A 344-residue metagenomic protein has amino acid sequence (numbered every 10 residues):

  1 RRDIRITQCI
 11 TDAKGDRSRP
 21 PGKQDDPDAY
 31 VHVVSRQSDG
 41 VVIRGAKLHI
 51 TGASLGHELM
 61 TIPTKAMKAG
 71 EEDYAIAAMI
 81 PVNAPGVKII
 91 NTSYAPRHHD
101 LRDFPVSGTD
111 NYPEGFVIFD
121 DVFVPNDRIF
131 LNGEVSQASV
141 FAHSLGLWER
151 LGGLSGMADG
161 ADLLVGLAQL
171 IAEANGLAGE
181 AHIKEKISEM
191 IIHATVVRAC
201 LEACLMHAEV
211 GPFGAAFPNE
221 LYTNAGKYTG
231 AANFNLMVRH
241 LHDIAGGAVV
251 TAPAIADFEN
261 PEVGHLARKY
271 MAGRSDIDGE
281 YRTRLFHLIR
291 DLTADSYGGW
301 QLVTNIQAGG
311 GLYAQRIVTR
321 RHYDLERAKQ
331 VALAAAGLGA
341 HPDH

Functional and structural regions predicted by a protein language model:
R1-R44: Gly/Pro-rich turn-and-neighbor structural signature
I4-I6, D39, H57-L59, Y74-A78 (+3 more regions): Structural beta-strand/beta-sheet cores of well-ordered domains, especially the beta-sheet scaffolds that support
A46, I50-H99: A short core secondary-structure module
D100-T195: Glycine-rich beta->alpha junctions and the first turn(s) of the following alpha-helix
Q169-A178, L201-P212, I244: Secondary-structure edge/capping motif, primarily at the C-terminal ends of alpha-helices and the immediately following
K184-S188, A216-N224: Short, charged, amphipathic alpha-helical segments
E185-V210, Y228-L236, H240-H242: Loop-to-helix element that buttresses phosphate recognition and phosphoryl-transfer chemistry
L221-H344: Alpha-helix capping/hinge segments and adjacent helical runs
